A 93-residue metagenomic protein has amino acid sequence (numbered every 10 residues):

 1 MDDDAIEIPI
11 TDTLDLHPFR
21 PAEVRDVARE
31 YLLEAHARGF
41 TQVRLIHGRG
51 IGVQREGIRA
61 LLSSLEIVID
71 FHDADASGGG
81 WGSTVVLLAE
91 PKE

Functional and structural regions predicted by a protein language model:
M1-E93: Long, charged, low-complexity intrinsically disordered regions
